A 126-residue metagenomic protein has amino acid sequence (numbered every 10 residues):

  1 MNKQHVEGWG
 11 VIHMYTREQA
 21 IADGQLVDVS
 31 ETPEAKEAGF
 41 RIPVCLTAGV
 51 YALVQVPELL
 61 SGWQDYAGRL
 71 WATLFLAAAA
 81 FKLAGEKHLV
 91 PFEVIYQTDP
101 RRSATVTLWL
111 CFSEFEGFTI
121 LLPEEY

Functional and structural regions predicted by a protein language model:
N2-G68: Arg/Lys-rich, positively charged N-terminal/basic patches that mediate binding to nucleic acids
V50-Y126: Functional cores of ribonucleases/endoribonucleases
